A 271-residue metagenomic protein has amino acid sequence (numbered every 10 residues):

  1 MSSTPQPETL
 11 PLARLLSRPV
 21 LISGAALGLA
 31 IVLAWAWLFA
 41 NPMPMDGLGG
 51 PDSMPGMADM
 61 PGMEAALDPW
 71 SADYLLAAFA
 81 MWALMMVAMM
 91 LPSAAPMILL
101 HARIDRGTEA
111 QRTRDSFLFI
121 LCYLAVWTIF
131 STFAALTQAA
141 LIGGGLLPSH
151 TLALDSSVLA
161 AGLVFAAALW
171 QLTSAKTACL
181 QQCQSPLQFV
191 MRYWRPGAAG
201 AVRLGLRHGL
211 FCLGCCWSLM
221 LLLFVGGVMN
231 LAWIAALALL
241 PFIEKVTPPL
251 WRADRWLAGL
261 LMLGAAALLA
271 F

Functional and structural regions predicted by a protein language model:
S2-A83, G107-T108, L146-L152, S174-R195: Histidine-/acidic- and/or cysteine-rich, low-complexity loops and terminal segments associated with membrane
S3, T9-A13, A78-L124: Juxtamembrane transmembrane-helix termini in multi-pass membrane transport proteins
V20-V32, L147-T173, A253-F271: Selective transmembrane alpha-helices of multi-pass membrane proteins
S23, L27, Y74-A78, D115 (+4 more regions): Residue-level signature of transmembrane alpha-helical entry/exit and packing/kink sites in multi-pass membrane
A95-D105, L172-K176, L240-P249: C-terminal ends of transmembrane helices
A110-A140, C215-L250, W256-L263: A small-residue-rich subset of transmembrane alpha-helices
T128-G143, L147, V158-S185: Transmembrane alpha-helix/helix-exit interface in multi-pass inner-membrane proteins
A168-A178, G200-V228: Alpha-helical transmembrane segments of helical membrane proteins, especially in multi-pass transport, channel
